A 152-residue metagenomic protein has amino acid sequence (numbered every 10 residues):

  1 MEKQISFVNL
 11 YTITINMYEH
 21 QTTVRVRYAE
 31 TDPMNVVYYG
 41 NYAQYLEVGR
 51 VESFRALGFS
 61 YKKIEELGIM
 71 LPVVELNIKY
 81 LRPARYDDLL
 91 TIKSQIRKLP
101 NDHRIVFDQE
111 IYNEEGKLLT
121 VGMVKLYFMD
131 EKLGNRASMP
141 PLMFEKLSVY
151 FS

Functional and structural regions predicted by a protein language model:
Q4: Cationic, low-complexity basic patches in intrinsically disordered or flexible, solvent-exposed regions
F7, T14-V73, E131-S152: Hot-dog-fold acyl-thioester-processing enzymes
T22, R85-L89, R97-S152: HotDog/MaoC-like acyl-thioester-processing domains
R25, N77, K125: Short aromatic/hydrophobic contact patches that present stacked aromatics for nucleic-acid/ligand binding
S53-K98, D102-R104, L119: Hydrophobic beta-strand-centered segment that forms part of the acyl-chain substrate-binding groove
